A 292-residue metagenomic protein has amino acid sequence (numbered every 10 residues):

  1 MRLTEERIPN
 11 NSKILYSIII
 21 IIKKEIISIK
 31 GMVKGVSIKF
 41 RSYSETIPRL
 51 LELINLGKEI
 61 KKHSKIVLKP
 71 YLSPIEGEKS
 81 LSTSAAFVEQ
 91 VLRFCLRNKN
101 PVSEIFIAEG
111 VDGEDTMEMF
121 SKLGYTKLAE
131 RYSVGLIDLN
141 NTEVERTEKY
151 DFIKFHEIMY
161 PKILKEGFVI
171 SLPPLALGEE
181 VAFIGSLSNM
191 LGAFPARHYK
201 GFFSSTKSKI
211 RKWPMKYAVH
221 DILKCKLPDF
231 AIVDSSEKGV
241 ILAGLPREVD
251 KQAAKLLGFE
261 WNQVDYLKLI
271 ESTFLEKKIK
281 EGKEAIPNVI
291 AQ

Functional and structural regions predicted by a protein language model:
M1-K24: N-terminal amphipathic/basic-hydrophobic helices that include classical n-h-c signal peptides and signal-anchor
I22-K79, A86-Q292: Extended, low-polarity segments enriched in aliphatic/aromatic residues
